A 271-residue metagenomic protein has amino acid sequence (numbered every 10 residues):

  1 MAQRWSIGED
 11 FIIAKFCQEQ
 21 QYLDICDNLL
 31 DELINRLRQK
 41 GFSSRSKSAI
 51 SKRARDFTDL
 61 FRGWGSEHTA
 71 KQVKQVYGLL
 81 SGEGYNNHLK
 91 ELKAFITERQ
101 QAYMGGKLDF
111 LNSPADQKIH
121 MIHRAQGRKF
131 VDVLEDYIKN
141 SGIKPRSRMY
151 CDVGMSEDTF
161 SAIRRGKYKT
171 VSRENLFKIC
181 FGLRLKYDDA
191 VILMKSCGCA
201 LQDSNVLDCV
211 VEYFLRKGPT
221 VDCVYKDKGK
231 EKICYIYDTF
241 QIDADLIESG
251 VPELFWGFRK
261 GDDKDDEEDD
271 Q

Functional and structural regions predicted by a protein language model:
M1-D109, S113-A115, E267-D270: Intrinsically disordered, charged low-complexity linkers and terminal tails that flank or connect structured domains
M1-F16, K118-F130, M155-D158: Short, Lys/Arg-enriched anionic-surface-contact patches
E19, D56, G154-V171, K195-G198: Recognition helix of helix-turn-helix/homeodomain-like DNA-binding domains that insert into the DNA major groove
Q20-Q39, K47, N140-R148, S172-L176 (+2 more regions): Short, charged amphipathic recognition helices of the HTH superfamily and cognate SANT/SANTA-like modules
S46-I50, F160, A190: Helix-turn-helix DNA-binding helix
L92-K107, V191-P219: Short, charged recognition helix plus adjacent turn of helix-turn-helix-like nucleic-acid-binding domains
K107-R146, C223-E231, Y235-L254: A short, Lys/Arg-rich alpha-helix, primarily the initiator
K167-G182: Short, basic-rich loop-to-helix N-cap that marks the start of a DNA-contacting helix
